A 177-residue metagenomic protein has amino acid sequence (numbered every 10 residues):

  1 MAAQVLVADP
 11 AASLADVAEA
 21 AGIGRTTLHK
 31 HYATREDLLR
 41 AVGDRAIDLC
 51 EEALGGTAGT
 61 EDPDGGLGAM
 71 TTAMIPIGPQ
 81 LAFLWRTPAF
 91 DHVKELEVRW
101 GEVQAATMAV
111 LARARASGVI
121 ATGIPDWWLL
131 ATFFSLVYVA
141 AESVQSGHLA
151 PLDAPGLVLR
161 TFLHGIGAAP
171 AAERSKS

Functional and structural regions predicted by a protein language model:
M1-D16: Short, amphipathic alpha-helix enriched in basic
A2, Y32, G43: DNA major-groove recognition helix of helix-turn-helix
A8-A11, H29-R40: HTH DNA-binding helix-turn interface
D16-A20, L28: Append "Primarily bacterial transcriptional regulators
A21-G22, A33: Central "turn" residue of the DNA-binding helix-turn-helix
D37, I75-A109: Short secondary-structure transition hinges
A41, D48-Q80, D91-E95: Hydrophobic alpha-helical connector segments
W85-A89, K94-E97, G101, A116-T161 (+1 more regions): Hydrophobic/aromatic-rich alpha-helical bundle segments in the mid-to-C-terminal region
